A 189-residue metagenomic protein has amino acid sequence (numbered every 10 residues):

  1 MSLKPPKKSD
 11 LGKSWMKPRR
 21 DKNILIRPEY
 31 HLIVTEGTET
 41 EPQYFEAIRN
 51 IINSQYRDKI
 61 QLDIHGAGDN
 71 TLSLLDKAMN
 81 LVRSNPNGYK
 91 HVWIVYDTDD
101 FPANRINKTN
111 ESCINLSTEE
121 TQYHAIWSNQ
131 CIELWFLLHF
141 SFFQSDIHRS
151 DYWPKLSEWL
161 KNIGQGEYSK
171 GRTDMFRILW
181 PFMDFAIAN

Functional and structural regions predicted by a protein language model:
M1-Y30, P42, E46-H65, M79-W93 (+1 more regions): C-terminal accessory helical subdomains adjacent to catalytic cores in phosphodiester- and nucleotide-handling enzymes
L32-E36: Short hydrophobic beta-strand segments
G37-E41, A67-L75: Phosphate/oxyanion-binding active-site loops and adjacent basic polyanion-contact surfaces
